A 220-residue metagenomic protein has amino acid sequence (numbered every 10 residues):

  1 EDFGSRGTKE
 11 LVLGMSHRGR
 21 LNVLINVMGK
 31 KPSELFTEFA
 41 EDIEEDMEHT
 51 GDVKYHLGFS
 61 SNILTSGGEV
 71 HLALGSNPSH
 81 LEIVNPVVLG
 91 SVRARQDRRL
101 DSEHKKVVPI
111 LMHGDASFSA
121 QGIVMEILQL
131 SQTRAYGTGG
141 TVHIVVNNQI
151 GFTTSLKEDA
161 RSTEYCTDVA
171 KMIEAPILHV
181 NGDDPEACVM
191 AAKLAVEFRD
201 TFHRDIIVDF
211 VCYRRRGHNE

Functional and structural regions predicted by a protein language model:
E1-V142, V146-L156, I173: Conserved internal helical-beta-strand scaffold that buttresses enzyme catalytic cores
S33-E44, S155-E158, A170, A175-E220: Phosphate/diphosphate-binding loops
H80-V84, A120, T163, D184-C188 (+1 more regions): Generic structural signal for well-ordered, non-membrane alpha-helical segments in soluble metabolic enzymes
D159-T167: Acidic, Ser/Thr-rich peripheral helices and adjacent loops at domain boundaries
